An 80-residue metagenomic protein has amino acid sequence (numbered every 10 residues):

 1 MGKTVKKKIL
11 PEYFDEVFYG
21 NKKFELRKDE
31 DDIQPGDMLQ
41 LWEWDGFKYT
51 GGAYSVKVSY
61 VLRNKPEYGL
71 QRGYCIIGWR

Functional and structural regions predicted by a protein language model:
G2-R80: Catalytic phosphate/metal-binding cores of nucleic-acid and nucleotide-processing enzymes, i.e., regions that mediate
